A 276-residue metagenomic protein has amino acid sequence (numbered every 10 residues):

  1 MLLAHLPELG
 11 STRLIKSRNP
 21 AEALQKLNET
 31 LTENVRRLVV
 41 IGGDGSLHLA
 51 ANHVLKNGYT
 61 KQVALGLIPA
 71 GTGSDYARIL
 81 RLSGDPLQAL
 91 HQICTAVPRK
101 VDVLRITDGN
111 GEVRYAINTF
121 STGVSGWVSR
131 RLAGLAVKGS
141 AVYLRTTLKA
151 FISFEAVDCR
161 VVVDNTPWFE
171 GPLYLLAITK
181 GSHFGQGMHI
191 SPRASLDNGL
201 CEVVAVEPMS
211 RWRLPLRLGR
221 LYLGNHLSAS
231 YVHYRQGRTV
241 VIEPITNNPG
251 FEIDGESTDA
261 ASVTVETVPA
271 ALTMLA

Functional and structural regions predicted by a protein language model:
M1-A4, I15-S17, K56-Y174: Catalytic core of DAGKc-family lipid kinases
M1-A4, L55-K56, A133-G134, P192-S195 (+2 more regions): Short, solvent-exposed amphipathic alpha-helical segments in soluble enzyme and RNA/protein-processing domains
M1-I41, H48, N52-H53, N57 (+1 more regions): ATP/NTP phosphate-donor binding region
I41-G43, I68-A70, K180: Glycine-rich beta-strand-to-loop/alpha-helix junction loops that act as flexible
A51-V54, R78-L80, H189-I190: Short amphipathic alpha-helical segments
S121, S125, A177-S191, S257: Glycine-rich phosphate/pyrophosphate-binding beta-alpha loops
S125-V128, F169-G171, H183-G187, R211-L214: Short acidic/glycine-rich loop or secondary-structure boundary segments that cap or lie
V163-N165, E170, S195-L196, C201 (+1 more regions): ATP/nucleoside-binding phosphotransfer catalytic cores, i.e., glycine-rich phosphate-binding loops
